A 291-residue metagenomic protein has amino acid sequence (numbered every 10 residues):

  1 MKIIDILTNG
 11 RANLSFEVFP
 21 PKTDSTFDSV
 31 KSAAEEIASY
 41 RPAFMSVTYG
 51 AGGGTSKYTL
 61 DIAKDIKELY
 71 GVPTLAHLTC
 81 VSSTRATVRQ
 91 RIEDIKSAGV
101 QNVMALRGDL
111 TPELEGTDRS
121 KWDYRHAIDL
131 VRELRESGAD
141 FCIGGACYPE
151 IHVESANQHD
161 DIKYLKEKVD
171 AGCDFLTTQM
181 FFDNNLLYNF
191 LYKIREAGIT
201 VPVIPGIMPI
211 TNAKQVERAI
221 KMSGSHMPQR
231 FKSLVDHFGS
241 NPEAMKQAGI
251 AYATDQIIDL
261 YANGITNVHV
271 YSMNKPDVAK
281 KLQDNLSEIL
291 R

Functional and structural regions predicted by a protein language model:
M1-F16, T23-D24, E133-R135, K232 (+2 more regions): N-terminal amphipathic alpha-helix/helix-capping segment at the start of soluble metabolic enzymes
I3-I4, S25-F27, G53-D65, T84-Q90 (+4 more regions): Active-site-adjacent beta->alpha loops and helix N-cap segments on the catalytic face of soluble alpha/beta enzymes
N13-S29, T74-A86, G144-D160, H237-A251: Active-site mouth loops of central-metabolism enzymes
E17, M45, I95, K168 (+3 more regions): Conserved, mostly hydrophobic/aromatic
V18-P21, T48-G52, H77-S83, G108-D109 (+5 more regions): Active-site beta-loop-alpha junctions enriched in small/polar residues
D24-I37, T59, R85-I92, N157-E167 (+1 more regions): Short, acidic/polar
S32-T48: Catalytic domains of carbohydrate-active enzymes, especially glycoside hydrolases
K121-W122, H126-Y148, D160, E196-I250 (+2 more regions): Active-site pocket-lining/capping segments in soluble small-molecule metabolic enzymes
